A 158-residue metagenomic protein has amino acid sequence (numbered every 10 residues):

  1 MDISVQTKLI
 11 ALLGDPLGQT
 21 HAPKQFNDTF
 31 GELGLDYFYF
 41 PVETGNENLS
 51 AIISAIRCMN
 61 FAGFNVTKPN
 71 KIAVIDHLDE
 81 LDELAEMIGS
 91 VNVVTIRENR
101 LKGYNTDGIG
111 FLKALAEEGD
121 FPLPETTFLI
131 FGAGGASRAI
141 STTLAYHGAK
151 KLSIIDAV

Functional and structural regions predicted by a protein language model:
I3-G119: Phosphate/diphosphate ligand-binding glycine-rich loop within oxidoreductases
G14, G103-G108, L115, G119 (+2 more regions): Glycine-rich adenosine-cofactor-binding loop
